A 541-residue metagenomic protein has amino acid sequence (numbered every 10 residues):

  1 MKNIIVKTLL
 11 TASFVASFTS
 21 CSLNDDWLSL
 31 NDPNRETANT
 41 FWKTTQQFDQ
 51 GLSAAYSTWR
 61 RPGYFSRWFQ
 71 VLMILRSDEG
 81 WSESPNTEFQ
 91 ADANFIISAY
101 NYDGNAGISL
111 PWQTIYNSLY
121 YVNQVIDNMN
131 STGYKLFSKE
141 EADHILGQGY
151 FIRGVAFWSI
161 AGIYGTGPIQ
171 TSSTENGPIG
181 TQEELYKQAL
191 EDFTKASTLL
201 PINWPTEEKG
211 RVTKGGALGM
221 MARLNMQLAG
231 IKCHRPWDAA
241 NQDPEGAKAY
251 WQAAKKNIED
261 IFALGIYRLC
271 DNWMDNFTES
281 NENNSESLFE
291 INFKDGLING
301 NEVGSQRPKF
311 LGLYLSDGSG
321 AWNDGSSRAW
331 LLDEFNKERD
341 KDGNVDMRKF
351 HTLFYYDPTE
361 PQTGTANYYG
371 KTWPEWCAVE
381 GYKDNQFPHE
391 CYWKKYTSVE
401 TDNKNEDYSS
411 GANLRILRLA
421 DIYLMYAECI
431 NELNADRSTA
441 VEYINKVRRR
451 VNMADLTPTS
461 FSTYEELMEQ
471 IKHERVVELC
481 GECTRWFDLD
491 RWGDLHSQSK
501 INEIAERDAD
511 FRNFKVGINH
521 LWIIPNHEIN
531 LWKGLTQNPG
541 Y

Functional and structural regions predicted by a protein language model:
M1-S20: Sec-dependent bacterial lipoprotein signal peptides
S17-K43, G154, A189, A222 (+3 more regions): Bacterial Sec-dependent N-terminal signal peptides
C21-S22, I115, Q188, A263 (+5 more regions): Long, intrinsically disordered, low-complexity segments
S22-A93, T194-K195, R211-E380, S499-I501: An aromatic- and glycine-enriched ligand-binding surface/loop that stacks and positions planar moieties
T37, T44-S53, S57-F65, P85-Y164 (+5 more regions): Conserved, well-structured interaction surfaces
N105-S109, M347-N445: C-terminal substrate/ligand-recognition segments
A161-I163, P168, W204, Q227-P236 (+1 more regions): Short coil/turn linking the two alpha-helices of tandem helical-hairpin repeats
